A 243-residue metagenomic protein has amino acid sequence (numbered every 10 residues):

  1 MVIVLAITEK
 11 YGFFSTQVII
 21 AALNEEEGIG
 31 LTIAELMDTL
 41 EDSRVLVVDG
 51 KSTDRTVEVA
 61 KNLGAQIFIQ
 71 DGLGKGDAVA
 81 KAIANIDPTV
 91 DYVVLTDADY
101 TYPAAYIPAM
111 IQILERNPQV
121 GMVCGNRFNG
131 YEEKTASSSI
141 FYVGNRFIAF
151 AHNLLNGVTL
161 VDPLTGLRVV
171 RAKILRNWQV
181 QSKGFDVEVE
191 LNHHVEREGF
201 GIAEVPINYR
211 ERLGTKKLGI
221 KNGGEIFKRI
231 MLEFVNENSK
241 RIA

Functional and structural regions predicted by a protein language model:
M1-S15, L155-G157, V180-A243: Hydrophobic helical membrane-anchoring modules
Q17-A21: Short hydrophobic beta-strand elements that form part of the catalytic alpha/beta core underpinning NDP-sugar/donor
N24-D38: Short, well-formed alpha-helical segments that are part of the catalytic scaffolds of diverse glycosyltransferases
E25-G28, S52, K75, P103: Donor nucleotide-sugar binding loop of glycosyltransferases
E41, N62-G64: Short, structured coil segments at secondary-structure junctions
D49-V57: A conserved acidic beta->alpha catalytic loop
D71-L73, D77-A84, Y92, A104-F185 (+3 more regions): Acceptor/aglycone-binding surface of glycosyltransferases and processive sugar-polymer synthases
V90-T101: Short beta-strand-to-loop acidic/aromatic patch adjacent to the donor-nucleotide binding site
